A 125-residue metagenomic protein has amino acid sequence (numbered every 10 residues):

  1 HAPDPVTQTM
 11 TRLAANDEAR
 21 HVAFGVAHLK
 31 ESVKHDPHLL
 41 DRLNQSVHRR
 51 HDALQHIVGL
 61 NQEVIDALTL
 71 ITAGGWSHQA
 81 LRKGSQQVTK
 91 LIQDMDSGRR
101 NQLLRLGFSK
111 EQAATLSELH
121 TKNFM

Functional and structural regions predicted by a protein language model:
H1, A15, A23-F24, H35 (+2 more regions): Aromatic-enriched hydrophobic runs in primary sequence
H1-L13, A27-R42, T69-A73: Inter-helical turn/loop segments and adjacent helix faces that build the functional surface of alpha-helical bundle
T11-G25, L29, R50, L54: Alpha-helical transition-metal enzyme core signature, strongest for iron centers
H38-M125: Extended, helix-rich structural scaffolds rather than catalytic motifs
